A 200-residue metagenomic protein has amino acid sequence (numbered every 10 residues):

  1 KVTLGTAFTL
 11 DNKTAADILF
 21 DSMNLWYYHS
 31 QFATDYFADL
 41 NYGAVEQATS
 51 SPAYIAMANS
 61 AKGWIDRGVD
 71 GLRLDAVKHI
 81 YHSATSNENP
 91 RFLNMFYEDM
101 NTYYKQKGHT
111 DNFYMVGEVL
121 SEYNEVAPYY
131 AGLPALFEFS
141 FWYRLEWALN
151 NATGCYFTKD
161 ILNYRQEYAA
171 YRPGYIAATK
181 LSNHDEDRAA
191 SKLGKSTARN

Functional and structural regions predicted by a protein language model:
K1, N59-K62, D70-K180, G194-S196: Active-site-proximal helices and loops of the catalytic beta/alpha 8
K1-F37, N151-Q166: Core domains of carbohydrate- and sulfate-ester-processing enzymes
K1-F8, S30, G43-E46, S50 (+3 more regions): Intrinsic structural disorder
T6, S30, A38, K78 (+4 more regions): Flexible, active-site-adjacent loop/turn segments at secondary-structure boundaries
I18-D66, Y129: Chitinase-like catalytic core of GlcNAc-active glycosidases
L19, A33, F137-F141, N200: Short, surface-exposed linear patches
N41-A44, A48-T49, V77-T85, R188-R199: Active-site rim elements
